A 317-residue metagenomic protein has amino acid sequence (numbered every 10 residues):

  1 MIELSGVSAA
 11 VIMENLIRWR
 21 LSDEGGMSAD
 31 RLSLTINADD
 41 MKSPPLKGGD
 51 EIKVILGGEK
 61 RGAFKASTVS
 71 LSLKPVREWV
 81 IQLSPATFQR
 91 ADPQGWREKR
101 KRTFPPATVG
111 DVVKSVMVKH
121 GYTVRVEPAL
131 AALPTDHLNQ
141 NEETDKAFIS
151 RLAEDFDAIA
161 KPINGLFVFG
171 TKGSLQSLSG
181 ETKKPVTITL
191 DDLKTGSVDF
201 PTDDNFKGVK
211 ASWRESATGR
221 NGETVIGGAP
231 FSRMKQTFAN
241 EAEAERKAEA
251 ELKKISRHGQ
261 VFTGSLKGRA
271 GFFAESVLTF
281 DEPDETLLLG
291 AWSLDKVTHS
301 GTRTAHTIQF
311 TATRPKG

Functional and structural regions predicted by a protein language model:
M1-G6, G49-G57, S276-E285: Short conserved beta-strand and strand-loop elements enriched in small hydrophobics with frequent Asp/Gly
M1-R18, G317: Polar/acidic, low-complexity leader/linker segments enriched in S/T/G and N/D
N15-K47, D192-G317: An acidic/polar, Gly/Ser/Thr-rich interaction patch typically located in mid-to-C-terminal regions of proteins
S33-L34, L83, K99-R125, Q140-I163 (+1 more regions): Amphipathic, non-transmembrane alpha-helical segments in extracytoplasmic/periplasmic proteins
S33-T35, K53, A63-S67, V80-S84 (+4 more regions): Soluble periplasmic/extracytoplasmic beta-strand elements of cell-envelope proteins
M41-T123: Surface-exposed cap/loop segments at beta↔alpha junctions
K65-P75, L175, A291-T304: Short, compositionally biased
E78, P85-R90, V126-T195: Short beta-strand-centered interaction patches in the first periplasmic/extracellular domains of large envelope
